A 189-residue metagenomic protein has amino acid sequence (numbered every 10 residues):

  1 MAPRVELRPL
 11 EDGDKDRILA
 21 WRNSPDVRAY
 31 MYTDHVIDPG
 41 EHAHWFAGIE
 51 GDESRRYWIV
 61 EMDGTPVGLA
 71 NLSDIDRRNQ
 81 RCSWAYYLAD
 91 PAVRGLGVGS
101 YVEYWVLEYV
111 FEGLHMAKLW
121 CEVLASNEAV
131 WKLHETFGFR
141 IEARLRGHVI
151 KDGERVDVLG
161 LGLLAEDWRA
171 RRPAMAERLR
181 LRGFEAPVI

Functional and structural regions predicted by a protein language model:
M1-R17, W21, D63-I189: Acyl-donor (CoA/ACP) binding surface of acyl/acetyltransferases
D12-L19, P39, A43, A47: An amphipathic alpha-helix signature
K15, D26-V27, S54: Generic structural signal for secondary-structure transition and capping sites
R22, M31, I49-E50: Hydrophobic residues in alpha-helical segments
D26-H44: Conserved GNAT-fold acetyl-CoA-binding loop/helix
A29-M31, W58, R171: Short, hydrophobic secondary-structure boundary micro-motifs
I37-G40, I49-G51, L88-A89, E177-R178: Juxtamembrane/interface motifs at transmembrane-helix termini
A47-I59, G68: A short helix-loop-beta-strand connector motif used in the catalytic cores of GNAT acetyltransferases and, in some
